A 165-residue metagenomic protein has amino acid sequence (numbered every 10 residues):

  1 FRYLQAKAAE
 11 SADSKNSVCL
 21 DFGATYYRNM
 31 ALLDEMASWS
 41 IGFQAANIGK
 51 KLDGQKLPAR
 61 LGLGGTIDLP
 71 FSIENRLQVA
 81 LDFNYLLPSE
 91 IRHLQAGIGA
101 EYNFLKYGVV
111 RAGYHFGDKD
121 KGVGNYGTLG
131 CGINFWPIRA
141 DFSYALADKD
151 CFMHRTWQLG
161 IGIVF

Functional and structural regions predicted by a protein language model:
F1-Y3: Short acidic, glycine-rich surface-loop motifs adjacent to enzyme active sites
A6-D53, L57: Loop-centered beta-sheet repeat module
S40-A45, L52-F165: Outer membrane beta-barrel transmembrane domains
